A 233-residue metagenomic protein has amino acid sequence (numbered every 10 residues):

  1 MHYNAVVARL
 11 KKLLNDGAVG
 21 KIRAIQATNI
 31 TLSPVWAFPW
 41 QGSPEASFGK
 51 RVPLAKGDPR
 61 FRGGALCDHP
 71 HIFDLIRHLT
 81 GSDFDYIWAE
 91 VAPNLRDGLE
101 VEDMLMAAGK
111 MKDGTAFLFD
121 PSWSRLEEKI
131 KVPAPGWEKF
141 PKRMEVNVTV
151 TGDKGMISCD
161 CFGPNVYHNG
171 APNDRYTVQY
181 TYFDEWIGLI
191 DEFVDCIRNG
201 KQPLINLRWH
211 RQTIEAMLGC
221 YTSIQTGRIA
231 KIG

Functional and structural regions predicted by a protein language model:
M1, R60-C67, Y180-D184, I205-W209: Short, surface-exposed alpha-helical recognition segments that flank or form part of ligand/macromolecule-binding
H2-L99, G227: Predominantly a Rossmann-like dinucleotide-binding segment in NAD(P)-dependent oxidoreductases
V6, I72, L189, T213-M217: Alpha-helical packing segments of well-folded alpha/beta enzyme cores
I22, I87-W88, D160, L204-N206 (+1 more regions): Short, hydrophobic secondary-structure boundary micro-motifs
C67-G163, F183, L189-K201: Contiguous beta-strand/loop segments that form the cofactor/metal-binding neighborhood of enzyme cores
K112, E192-G233: C-terminal helix-rich "cap/oligomerization" subdomain common to oxidoreductases
F117-F119, Y176, P203, A230: Short beta-strand segments
N173-T181: C-terminal "lid/loop" region of Rossmann-like NAD(P)-dependent oxidoreductases
